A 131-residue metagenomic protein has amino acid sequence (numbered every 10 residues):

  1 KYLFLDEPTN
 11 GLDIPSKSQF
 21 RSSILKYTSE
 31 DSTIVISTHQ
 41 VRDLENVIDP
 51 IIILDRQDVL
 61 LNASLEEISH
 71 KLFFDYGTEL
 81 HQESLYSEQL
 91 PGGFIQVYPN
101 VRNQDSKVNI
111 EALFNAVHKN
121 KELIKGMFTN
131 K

Functional and structural regions predicted by a protein language model:
L3-E7: Catalytic Walker B motif of ABC-type/P-loop ATPase nucleotide-binding domains
N10-L12: ABC ATPase nucleotide-binding domain "signature" loop
I14-S16: Helix N-cap at the start of a conserved alpha-helix in ABC-type nucleotide-binding domains
Q19-V35, H39-Q96: ABC transporter nucleotide-binding domain
Y86-K131: C-terminal coupling/interaction segments
